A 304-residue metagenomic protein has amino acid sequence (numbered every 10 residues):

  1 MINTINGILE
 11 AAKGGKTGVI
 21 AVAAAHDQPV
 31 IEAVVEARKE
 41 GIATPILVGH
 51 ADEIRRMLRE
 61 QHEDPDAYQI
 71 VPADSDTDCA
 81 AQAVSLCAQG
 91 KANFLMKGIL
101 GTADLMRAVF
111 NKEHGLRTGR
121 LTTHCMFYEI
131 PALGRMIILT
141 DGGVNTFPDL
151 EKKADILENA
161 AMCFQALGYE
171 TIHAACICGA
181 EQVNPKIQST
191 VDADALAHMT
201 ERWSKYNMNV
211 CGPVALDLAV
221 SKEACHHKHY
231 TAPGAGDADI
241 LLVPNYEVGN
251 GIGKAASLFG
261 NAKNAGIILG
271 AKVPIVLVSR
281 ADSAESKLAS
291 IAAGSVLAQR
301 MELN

Functional and structural regions predicted by a protein language model:
M1-G234, D239-V243, V248-N304: Anion-binding alpha/beta catalytic cores of soluble intermediary-metabolism enzymes, centered on
